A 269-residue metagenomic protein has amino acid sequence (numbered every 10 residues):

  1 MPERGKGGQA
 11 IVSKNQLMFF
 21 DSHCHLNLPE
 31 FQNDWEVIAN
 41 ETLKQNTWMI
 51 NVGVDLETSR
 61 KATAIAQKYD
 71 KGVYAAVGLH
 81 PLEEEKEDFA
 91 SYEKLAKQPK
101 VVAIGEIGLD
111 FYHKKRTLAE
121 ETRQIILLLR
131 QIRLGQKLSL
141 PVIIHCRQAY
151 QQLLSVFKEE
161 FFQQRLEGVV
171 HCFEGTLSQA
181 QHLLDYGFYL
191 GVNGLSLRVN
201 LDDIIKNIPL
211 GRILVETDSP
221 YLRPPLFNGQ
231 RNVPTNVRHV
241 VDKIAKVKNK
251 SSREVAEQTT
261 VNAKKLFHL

Functional and structural regions predicted by a protein language model:
P2-L269: Mid-domain alpha/beta scaffold segments of enzyme catalytic cores
